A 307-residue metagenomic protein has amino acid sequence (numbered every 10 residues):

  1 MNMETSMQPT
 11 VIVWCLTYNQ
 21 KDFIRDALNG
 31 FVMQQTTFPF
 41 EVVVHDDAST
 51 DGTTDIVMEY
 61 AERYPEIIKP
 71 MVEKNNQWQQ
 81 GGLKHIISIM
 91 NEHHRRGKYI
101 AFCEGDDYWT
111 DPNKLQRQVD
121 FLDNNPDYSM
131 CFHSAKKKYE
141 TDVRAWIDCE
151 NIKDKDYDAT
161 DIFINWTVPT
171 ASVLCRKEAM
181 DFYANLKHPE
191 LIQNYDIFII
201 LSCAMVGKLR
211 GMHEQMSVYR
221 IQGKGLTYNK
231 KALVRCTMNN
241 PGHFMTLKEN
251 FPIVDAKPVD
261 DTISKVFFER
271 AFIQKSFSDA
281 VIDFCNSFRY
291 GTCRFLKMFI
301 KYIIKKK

Functional and structural regions predicted by a protein language model:
N19, F31, D47-A48: Conserved short acidic donor-positioning loop in nucleotide-sugar-dependent glycosyltransferases
N29-P39: Short, acidic, metal-binding catalytic loop of nucleotide-sugar glycosyltransferases
D46-D55, N75, E104: A conserved acidic beta->alpha catalytic loop
D55-S88, E92: Conserved donor nucleotide-binding strand/loop of the catalytic core
I100: Short aromatic/hydrophobic "clamp" motif used to bind/position activated sugar donors
N113-W146: Conserved donor NDP-sugar-binding/catalytic core segment of glycosyltransferases
H133, C149-L233: Conserved nucleotide-sugar donor-binding catalytic segment
Q215, Y219-G223, Y228-D255, F277-S287: Catalytic core of nucleotide-sugar-dependent glycosyltransferases
